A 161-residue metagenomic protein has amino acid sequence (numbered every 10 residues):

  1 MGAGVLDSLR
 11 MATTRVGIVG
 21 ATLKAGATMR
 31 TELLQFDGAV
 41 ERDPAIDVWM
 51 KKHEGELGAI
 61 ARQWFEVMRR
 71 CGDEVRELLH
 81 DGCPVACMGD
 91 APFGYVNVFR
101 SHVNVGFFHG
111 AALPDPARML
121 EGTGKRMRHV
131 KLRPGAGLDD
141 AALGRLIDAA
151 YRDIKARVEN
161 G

Functional and structural regions predicted by a protein language model:
L6-G161: Charge-dense, helix-prone N-terminal extensions
